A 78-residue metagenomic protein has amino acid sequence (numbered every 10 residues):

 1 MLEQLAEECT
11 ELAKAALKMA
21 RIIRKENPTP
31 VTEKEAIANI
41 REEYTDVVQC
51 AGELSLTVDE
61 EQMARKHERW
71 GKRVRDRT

Functional and structural regions predicted by a protein language model:
M1-T78: Flexible "arm" and connector segments at domain edges
